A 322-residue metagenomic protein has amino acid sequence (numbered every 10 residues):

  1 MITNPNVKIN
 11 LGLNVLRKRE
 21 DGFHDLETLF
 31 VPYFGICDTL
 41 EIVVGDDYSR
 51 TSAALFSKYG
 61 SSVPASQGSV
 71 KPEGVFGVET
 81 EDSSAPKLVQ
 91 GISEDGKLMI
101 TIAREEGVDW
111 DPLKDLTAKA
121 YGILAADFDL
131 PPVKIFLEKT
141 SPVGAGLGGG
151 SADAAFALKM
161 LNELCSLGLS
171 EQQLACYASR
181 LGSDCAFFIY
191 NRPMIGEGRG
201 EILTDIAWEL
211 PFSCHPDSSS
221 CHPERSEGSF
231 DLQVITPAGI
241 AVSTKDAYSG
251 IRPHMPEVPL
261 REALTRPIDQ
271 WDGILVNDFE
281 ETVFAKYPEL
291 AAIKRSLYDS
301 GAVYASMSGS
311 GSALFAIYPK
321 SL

Functional and structural regions predicted by a protein language model:
M1-A145, E163-Q172: ATP-binding N-lobe of GHMP and related small-molecule kinases
L11, L40, T117, G150 (+4 more regions): Residue-level signal for inorganic ion chemistry
L113, F136-C165, S183, Y304-F315: Glycine/serine-rich anion-binding loops at beta->alpha junctions that coordinate negatively charged ligand groups
K119-D127, Q173, Y177-R180, A292 (+2 more regions): Generic non-transmembrane alpha-helical segments
A154, L158-I195, R199: Contiguous, small/hydrophobic- and glycine-enriched helical/loop subdomains that border and often "cap" functional
Y190, I195-F212, S229-Y304, I317-S321: Conserved, helical-rich catalytic subdomain that frames metal- and/or nucleotide-binding sites in enzyme alpha/beta
